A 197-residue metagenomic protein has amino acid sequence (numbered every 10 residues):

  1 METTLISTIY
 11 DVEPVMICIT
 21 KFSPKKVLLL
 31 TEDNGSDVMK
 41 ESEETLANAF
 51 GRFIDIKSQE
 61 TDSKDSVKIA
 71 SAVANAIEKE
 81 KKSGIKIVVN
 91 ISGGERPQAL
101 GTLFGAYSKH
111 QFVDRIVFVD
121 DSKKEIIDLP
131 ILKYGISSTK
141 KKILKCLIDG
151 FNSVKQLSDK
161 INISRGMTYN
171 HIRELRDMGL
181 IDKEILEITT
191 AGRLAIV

Functional and structural regions predicted by a protein language model:
M1-K86, L100-L103, Y107-V197: Long, low-complexity, Lys/Arg-enriched
I91-G101: Elongated alpha-helical scaffolds
